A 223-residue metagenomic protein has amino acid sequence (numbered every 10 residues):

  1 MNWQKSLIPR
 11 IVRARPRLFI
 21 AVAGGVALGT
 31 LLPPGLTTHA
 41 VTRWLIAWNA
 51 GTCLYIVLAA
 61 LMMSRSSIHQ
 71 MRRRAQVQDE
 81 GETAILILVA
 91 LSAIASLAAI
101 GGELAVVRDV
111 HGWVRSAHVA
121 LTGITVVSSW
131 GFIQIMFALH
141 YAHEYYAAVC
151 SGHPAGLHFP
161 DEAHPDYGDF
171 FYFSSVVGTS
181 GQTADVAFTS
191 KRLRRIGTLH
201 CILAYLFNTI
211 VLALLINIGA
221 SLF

Functional and structural regions predicted by a protein language model:
V12-P33: The first (N-terminal) embedded transmembrane alpha-helix
L28-W44: Short, hydrophobic transmembrane alpha-helix segments
H39-V57: Loop-to-helix transition at the N-terminal end of transmembrane alpha-helices
Y55-I68, I135-A148: Membrane-water interface of transmembrane alpha-helices
A60-Q78, G101-H111: Membrane-helix interface/capping segments
M71-L91: Juxtamembrane helix-capping/reentrant segments at transmembrane boundaries
Y145-S190: Membrane-proximal soluble regions of multi-pass membrane proteins
D169, F173-V176, V186-F223: Pore domain of cation channels
